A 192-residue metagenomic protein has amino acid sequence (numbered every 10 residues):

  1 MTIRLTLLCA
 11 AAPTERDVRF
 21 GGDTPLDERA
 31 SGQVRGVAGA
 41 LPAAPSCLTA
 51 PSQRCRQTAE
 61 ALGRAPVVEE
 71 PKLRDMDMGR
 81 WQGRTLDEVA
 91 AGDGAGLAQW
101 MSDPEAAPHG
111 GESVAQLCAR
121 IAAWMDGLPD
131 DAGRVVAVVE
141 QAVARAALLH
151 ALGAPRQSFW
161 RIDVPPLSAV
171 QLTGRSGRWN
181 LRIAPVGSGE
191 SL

Functional and structural regions predicted by a protein language model:
M1-R4, M76-E88, L149-L192: Acidic, low-complexity terminal tails and accessory targeting/binding regions of phosphate-metabolizing enzymes
T2-A65: Active-site-proximal alpha-helix that buttresses catalytic centers in soluble enzyme cores
L5, P45, D131-A142: Generic beta-sheet signal
T14, R54-R56, D75-M76, V143-A146: Short, active-site-adjacent cap segments at secondary-structure transitions
P25, L62-I121: Phosphate-handling substructures
R35-G39, C118, A122-P129: Generic structural signal for well-ordered alpha-helical scaffold segments
A40-K72, A98, H150, T173-L192: Conserved histidine-centered catalytic loops in small-molecule metabolism enzymes
T49-A50, A119, V138-V139: Short beta-strand scaffold positions
